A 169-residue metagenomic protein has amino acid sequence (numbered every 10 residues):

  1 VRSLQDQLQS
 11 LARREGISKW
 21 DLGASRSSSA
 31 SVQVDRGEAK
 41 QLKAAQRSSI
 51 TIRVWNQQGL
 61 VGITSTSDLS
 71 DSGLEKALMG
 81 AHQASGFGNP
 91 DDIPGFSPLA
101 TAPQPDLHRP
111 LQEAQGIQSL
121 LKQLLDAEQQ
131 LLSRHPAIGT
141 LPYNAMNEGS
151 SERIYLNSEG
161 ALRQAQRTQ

Functional and structural regions predicted by a protein language model:
V1-Q169: Active-site bordering "gate/hinge" segments that shape substrate access to catalytic or cofactor-binding pockets
